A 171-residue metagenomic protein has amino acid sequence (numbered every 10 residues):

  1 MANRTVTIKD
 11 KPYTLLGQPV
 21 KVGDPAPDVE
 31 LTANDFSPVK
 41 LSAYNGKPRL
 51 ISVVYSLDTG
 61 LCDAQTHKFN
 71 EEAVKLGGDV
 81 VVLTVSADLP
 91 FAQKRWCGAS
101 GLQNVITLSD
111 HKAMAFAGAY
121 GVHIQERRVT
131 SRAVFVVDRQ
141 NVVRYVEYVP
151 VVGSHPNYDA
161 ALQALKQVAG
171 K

Functional and structural regions predicted by a protein language model:
M1-K171: Chalcogenol-based redox active-site neighborhoods
